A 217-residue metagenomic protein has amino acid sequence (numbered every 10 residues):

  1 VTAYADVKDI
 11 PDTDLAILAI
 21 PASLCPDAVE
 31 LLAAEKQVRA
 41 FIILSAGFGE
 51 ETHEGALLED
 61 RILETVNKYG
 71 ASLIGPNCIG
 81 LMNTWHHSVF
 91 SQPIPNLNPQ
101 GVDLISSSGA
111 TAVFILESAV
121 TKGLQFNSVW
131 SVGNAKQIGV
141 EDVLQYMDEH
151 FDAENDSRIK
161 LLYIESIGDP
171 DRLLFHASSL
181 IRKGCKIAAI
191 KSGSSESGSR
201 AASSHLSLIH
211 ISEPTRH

Functional and structural regions predicted by a protein language model:
V1-S212, R216: Catalytic-core regions of core metabolic enzymes, especially those transforming organic acids/acyl-group intermediates
